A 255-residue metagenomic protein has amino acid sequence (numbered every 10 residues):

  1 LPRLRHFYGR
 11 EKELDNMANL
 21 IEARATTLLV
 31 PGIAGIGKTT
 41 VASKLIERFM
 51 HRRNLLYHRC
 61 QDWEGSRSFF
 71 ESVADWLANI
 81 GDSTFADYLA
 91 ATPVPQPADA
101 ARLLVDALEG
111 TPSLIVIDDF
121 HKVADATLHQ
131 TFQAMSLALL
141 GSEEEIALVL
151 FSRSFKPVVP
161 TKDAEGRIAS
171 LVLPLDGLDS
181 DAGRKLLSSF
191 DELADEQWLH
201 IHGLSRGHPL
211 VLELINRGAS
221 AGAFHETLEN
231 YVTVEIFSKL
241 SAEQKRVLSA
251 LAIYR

Functional and structural regions predicted by a protein language model:
L1-N19, T84-Y88, R184: Conserved adenine-nucleotide phosphate-binding loops and their immediately adjacent elements
L4, E11, I201, A221-R255: Winged-helix-like regulatory helical subdomains adjacent to P-loop NTPase cores
R10-E13, T40-A42, S72, Q130-G218 (+1 more regions): Alpha-helical sensor/transducer elements of the RecA-like P-loop NTPase core
A18-T27: Phosphate-binding P-loop
L28-H58, S154-K156: P-loop NTPase Walker A phosphate-binding motif
L55-G65, A90-P93: A short hydrophobic beta-strand->loop->alpha-helix junction that borders the nucleotide-binding pocket of P-loop NTPases
R67-D87, L103-V105: Conserved NTP-binding/hydrolysis module of P-loop NTPases
D99-F151: Conserved Walker B catalytic segment
